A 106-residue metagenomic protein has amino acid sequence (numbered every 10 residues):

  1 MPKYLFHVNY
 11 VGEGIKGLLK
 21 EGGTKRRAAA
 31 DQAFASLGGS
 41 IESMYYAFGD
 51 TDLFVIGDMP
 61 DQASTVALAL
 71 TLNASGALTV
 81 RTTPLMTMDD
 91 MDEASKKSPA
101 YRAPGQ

Functional and structural regions predicted by a protein language model:
M1-Q106: A compositional/biophysical signature of low hydrophobicity enriched in polar/charged and small residues
